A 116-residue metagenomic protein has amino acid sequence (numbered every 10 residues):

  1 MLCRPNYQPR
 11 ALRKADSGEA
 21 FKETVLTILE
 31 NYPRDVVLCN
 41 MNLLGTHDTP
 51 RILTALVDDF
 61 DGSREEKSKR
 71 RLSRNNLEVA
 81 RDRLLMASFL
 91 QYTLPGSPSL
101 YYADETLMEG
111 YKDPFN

Functional and structural regions predicted by a protein language model:
M1-N116: Active-site and adjacent substrate-binding regions of carbohydrate-active enzymes
